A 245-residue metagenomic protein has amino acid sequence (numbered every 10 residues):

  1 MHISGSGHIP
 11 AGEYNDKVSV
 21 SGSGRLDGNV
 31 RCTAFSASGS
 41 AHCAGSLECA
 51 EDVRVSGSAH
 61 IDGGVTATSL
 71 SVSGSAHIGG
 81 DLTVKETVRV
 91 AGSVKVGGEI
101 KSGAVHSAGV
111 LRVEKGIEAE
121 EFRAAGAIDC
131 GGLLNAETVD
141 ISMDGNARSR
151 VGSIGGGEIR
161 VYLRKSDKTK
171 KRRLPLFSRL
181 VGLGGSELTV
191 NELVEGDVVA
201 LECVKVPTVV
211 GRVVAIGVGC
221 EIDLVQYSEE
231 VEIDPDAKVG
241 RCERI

Functional and structural regions predicted by a protein language model:
M1-I245: Extended beta-solenoid/beta-helix repeat architectures
